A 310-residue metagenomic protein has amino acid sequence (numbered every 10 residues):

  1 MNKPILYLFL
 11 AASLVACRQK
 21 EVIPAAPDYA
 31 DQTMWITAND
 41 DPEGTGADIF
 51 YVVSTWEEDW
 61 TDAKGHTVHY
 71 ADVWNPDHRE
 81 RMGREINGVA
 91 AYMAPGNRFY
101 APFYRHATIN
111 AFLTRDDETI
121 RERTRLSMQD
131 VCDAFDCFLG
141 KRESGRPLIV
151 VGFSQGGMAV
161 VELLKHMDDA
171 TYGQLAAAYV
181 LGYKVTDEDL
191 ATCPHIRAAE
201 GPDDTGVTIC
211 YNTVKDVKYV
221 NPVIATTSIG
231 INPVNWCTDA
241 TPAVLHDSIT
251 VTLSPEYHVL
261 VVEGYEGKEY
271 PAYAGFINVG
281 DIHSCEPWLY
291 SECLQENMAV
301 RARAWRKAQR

Functional and structural regions predicted by a protein language model:
N2-L8: Sec-dependent signal peptide recognition, specifically the positively charged N-region followed immediately by
V15-A16: C-terminal motif of bacterial Sec signal peptides marking the signal peptidase cleavage site
Q19-G83: N-terminal extension/subdomain marker
T45-A47, P95-F99, S144-P147, G173-A177: Loop/turn elements at helix/coil->beta-strand transitions in domains of secreted/extracellular proteins
D48-V52, Y100-F103, I149-V150, A177-V180 (+1 more regions): Structural recognition of the beta-strand scaffold that forms the well-ordered cores of secreted hydrolase catalytic
S54-R146, Y270-C285, S291-R310: Active-site catalytic motif of lipid deacylating hydrolases and related acyltransferases
S127-S144, K165-A304, A308-R310: Surface cap/lid and interfacial helix-loop subdomains adjacent to catalytic sites that gate substrate access
G152-G156, V160: Gly/Ala-rich beta-loop-alpha elbow adjacent to hydrolase catalytic centers
